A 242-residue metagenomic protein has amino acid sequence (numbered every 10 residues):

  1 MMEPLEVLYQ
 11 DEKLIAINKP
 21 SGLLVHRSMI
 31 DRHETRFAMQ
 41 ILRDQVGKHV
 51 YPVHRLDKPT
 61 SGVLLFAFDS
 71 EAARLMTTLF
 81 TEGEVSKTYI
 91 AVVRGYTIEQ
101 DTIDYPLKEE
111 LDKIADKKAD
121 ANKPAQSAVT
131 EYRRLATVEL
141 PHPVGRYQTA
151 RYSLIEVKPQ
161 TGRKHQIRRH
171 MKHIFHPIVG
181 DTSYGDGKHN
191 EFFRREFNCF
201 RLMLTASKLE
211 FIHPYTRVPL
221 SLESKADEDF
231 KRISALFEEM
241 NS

Functional and structural regions predicted by a protein language model:
M1-S242: RNA pseudouridine synthases
